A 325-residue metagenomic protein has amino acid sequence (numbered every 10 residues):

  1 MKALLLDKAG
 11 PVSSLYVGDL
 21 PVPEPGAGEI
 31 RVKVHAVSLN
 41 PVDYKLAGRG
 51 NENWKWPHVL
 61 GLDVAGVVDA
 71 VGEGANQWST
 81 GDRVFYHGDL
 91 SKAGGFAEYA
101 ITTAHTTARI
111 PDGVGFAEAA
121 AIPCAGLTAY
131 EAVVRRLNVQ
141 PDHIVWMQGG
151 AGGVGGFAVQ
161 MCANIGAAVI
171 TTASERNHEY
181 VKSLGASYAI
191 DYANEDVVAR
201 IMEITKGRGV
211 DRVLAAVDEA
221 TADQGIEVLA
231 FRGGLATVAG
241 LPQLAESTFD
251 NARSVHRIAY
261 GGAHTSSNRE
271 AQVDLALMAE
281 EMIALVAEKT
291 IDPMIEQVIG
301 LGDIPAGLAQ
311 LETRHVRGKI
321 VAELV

Functional and structural regions predicted by a protein language model:
P21-S38, G48-S91: Glycine-rich beta-strand-centered segment in the early N-terminal region that forms part of a ligand/cofactor-binding
G48, E73-G74, T171-Y180, E219-T221: Short glycine/proline-centered loop/turn elements that form peptide/ligand docking sites
Q77, H87-G149: NAD(P)H dinucleotide-binding glycine-rich loop of Rossmann-like/cofactor-binding domains, especially the beta1-alpha1
D82-R83, Y99, I144, N164 (+2 more regions): Residue-level marker of beta-strand positions
A120-N194: Mid-domain Rossmann-like dinucleotide-binding core that forms the NAD(H)/NADP(H) cofactor-binding site
A189-I258: Glycine-rich cofactor phosphate-binding loops and adjacent beta1-alpha1 units of small-molecule cofactor enzyme domains
S247-Q297: C-terminal substrate-binding/catalytic core of Rossmann-like NAD(P)-dependent dehydrogenases/reductases
I283, A287-Q297, P305-V325: C-terminal capping/lid region of NAD(P)-dependent oxidoreductase domains
